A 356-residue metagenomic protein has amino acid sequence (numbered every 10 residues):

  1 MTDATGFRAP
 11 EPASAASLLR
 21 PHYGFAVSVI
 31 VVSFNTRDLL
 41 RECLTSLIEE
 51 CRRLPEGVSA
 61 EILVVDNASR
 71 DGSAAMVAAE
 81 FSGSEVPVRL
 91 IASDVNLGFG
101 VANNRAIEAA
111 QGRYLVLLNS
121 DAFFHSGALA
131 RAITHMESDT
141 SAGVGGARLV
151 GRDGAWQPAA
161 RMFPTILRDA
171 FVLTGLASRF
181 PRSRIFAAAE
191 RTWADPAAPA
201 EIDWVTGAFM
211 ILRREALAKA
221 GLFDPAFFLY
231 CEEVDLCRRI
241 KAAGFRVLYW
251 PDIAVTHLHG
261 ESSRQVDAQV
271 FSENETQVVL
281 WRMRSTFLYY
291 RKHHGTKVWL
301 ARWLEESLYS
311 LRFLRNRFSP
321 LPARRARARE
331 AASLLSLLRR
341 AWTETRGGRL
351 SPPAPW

Functional and structural regions predicted by a protein language model:
M1-E49, R53-V58: N-proximal low-complexity "stem/linker" segments adjacent to membrane-targeting elements
S46, D66-M76, V95: A conserved acidic beta->alpha catalytic loop
A92-A110, R131: Glycine-rich, basic loop-to-helix element that forms the pyrophosphate-binding segment of sugar-nucleotide handling
L115: Short aromatic/hydrophobic "clamp" motif used to bind/position activated sugar donors
F123-M162: Conserved donor NDP-sugar-binding/catalytic core segment of glycosyltransferases
P164-I202: Short, flexible, basic/aromatic active-site loop/helix in glycosyltransferases
D195-A198, D203-T256: A short, conserved alpha-helix in the catalytic core of glycosyltransferases
A242-A326: Active-site-adjacent helix/loop segment of glycosyltransferases that harbors family-specific signature motifs
